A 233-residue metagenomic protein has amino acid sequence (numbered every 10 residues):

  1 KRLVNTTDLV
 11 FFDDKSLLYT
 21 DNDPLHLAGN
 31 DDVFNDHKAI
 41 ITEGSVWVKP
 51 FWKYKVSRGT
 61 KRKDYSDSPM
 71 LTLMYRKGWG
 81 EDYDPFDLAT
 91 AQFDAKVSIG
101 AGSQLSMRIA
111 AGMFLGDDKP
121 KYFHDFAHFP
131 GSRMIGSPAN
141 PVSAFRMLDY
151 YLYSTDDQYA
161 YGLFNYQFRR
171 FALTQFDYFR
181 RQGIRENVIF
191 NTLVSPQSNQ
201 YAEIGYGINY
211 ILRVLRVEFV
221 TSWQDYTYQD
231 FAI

Functional and structural regions predicted by a protein language model:
K1, G44-P50, A91-V97, I109-A111 (+5 more regions): Residues on the lipid-exposed face of transmembrane beta-strands in outer-membrane beta-barrel proteins
K1, S68-E81, Q104-I109, R146-Y151 (+2 more regions): Transmembrane beta-strand segments that form the barrel wall of outer-membrane beta-barrel proteins
K1-A101, N187-I189: Transmembrane beta-strand segments of outer-membrane beta-barrel domains in Gram-negative and organellar OMPs
R2-S16, K49-K53, G78-G80, A110-D118 (+3 more regions): Structural signature of outer-membrane beta-barrel domains
L3-N5, P50-V56, I99-L105, R170-T174 (+2 more regions): Repeated loop/turn-to-beta-strand initiation elements of outer-membrane beta-barrel proteins
F12-L18, L73, L212-I233: Predominantly the C-terminal beta-signal and adjacent terminal strand-loop region of outer-membrane beta-barrel
D32, G59, K63, T72-A172: C-terminal outer-membrane beta-barrel translocator/porin domains of Gram-negative envelope proteins and their
D36-T42, P85-A89, S103, D156-G162 (+4 more regions): Residues that define the transmembrane beta-barrel architecture of outer-membrane proteins
